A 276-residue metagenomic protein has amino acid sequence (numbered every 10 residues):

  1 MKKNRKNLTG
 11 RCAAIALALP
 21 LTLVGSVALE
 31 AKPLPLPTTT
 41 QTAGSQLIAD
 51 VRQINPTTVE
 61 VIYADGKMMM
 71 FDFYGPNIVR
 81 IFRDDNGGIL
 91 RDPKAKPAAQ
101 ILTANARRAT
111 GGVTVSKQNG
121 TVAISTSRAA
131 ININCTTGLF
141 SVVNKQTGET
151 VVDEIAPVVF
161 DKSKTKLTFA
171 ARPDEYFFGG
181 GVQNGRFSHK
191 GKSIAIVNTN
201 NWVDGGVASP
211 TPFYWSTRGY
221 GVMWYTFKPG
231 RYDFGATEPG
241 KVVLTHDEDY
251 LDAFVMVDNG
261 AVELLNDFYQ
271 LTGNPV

Functional and structural regions predicted by a protein language model:
K2-A16: Bacterial N-terminal signal peptides that target proteins for export
A14-V24: Bacterial N-terminal signal peptides
A31-V276: N-terminal accessory segment at the very beginning of proteins
